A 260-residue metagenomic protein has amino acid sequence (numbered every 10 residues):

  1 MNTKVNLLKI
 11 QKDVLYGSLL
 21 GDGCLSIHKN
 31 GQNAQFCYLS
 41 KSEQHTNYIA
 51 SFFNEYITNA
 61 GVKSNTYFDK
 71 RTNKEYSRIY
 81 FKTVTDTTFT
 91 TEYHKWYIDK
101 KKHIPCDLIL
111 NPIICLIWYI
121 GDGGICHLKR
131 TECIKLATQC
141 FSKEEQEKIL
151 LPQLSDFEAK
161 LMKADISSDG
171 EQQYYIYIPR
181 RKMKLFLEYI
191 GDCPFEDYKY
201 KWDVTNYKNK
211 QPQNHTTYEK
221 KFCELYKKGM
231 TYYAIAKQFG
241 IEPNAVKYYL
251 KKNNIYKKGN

Functional and structural regions predicted by a protein language model:
M1-N260: Internal intein/HINT superfamily modules and their associated LAGLIDADG
